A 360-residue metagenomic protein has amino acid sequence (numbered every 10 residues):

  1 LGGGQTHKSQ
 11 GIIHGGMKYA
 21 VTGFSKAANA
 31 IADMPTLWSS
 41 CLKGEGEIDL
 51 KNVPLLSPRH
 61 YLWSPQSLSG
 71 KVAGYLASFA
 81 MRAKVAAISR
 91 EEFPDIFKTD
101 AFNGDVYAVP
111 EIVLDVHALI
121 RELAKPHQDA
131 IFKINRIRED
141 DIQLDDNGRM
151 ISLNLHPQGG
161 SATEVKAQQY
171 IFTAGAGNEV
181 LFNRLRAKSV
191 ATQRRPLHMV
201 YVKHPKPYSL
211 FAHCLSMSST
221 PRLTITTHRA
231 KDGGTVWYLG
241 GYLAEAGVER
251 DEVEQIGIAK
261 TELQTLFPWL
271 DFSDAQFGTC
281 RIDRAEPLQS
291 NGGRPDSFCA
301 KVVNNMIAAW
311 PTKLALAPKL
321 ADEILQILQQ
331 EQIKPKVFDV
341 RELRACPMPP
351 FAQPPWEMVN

Functional and structural regions predicted by a protein language model:
L1-K8: Glycine-rich FAD pyrophosphate-binding loop
G11-D95: Dinucleotide-binding Rossmann-like beta1-alpha1 core, especially the glycine-rich loop that anchors the ADP
S57-S78, A83-Q143: Conserved redox-cofactor binding core of oxidoreductases
Q66, A108-L114, S218-S219, R229 (+2 more regions): Short, flexible beta-strand-to-coil junctions
L76-M81, L181, Q255-L266, A321-L328: Short amphipathic C-terminal alpha-helix that caps PH/PH-like domains
V106-Q169, T173-A174, P318-L325: Helical element adjacent to the flavin cofactor pocket in flavoenzyme catalytic cores
P110, A118, T265-V359: C-terminal catalytic lobe of FAD-dependent flavoproteins
Q169-N304: Active-site substrate-recognition segment that forms the wall of the catalytic cavity or substrate channel
